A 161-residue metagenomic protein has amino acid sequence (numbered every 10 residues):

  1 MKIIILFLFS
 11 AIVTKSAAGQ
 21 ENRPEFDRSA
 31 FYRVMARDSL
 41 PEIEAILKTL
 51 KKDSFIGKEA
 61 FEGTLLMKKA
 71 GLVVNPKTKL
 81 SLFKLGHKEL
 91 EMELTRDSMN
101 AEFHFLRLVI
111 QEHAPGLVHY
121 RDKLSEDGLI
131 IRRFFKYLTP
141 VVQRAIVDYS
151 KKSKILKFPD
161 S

Functional and structural regions predicted by a protein language model:
M1-P24: Bacterial Sec-dependent N-terminal signal peptides
S29, F61, L65-K68, L106 (+2 more regions): "A position-specific structural signal for the A-helix of alpha-solenoid helical repeats
Y32-I46, K77-H87, Y120-R121: Helix-turn-helix repeat elements of alpha-solenoid scaffolds
R33-A36, G63, K68-K77, H113-V118: Short coil/turn linking the two alpha-helices of tandem helical-hairpin repeats
S81-K88, H119-Y137: TPR/TPR-like (Sel1-like) alpha-helical repeat modules
E126-S161: Terminal, low-structured helical/coil segments at or just beyond the last alpha-helical repeat
